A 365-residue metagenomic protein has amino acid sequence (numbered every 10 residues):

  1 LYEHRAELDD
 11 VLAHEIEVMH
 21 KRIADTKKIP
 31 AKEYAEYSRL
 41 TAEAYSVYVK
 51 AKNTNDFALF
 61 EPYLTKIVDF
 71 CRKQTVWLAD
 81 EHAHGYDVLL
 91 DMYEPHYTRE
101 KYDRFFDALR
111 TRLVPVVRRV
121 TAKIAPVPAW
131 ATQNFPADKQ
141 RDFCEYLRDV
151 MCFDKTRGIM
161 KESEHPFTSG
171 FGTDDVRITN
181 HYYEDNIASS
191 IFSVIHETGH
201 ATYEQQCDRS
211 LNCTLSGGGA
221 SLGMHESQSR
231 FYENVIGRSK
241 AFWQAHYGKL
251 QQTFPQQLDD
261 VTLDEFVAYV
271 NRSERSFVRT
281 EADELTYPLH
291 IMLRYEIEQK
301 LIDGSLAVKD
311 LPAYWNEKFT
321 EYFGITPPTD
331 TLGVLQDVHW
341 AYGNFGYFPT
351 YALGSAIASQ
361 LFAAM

Functional and structural regions predicted by a protein language model:
L1-T65: N-terminal helix-rich structural modules
Y37-S189: Contiguous, non-catalytic segments that form substrate-binding/exosite surfaces or channel walls
K50-A58, H96, R119-W130, D208-L215 (+2 more regions): Inter-helical turn/loop segments and adjacent helix faces that build the functional surface of alpha-helical bundle
A79, I178-E184, S189-R209, E226-E233: Active-site recognition of the HExxH zinc-binding catalytic motif
G172-I187, S210-T214, R272-V278, V334-G343: Acidic/His metal-coordination segments adjacent to aromatic residues that form catalytic metal sites in metalloenzymes
T214-E226, T286, F345-Y351: Active-site metal-coordination segments of metallo-dependent hydrolases
R238-Y342: Long, amphipathic alpha-helical stalk/connector segments used for oligomerization, subunit docking, or mechanical
G343-A363: C-terminal substrate/ligand-recognition segments
